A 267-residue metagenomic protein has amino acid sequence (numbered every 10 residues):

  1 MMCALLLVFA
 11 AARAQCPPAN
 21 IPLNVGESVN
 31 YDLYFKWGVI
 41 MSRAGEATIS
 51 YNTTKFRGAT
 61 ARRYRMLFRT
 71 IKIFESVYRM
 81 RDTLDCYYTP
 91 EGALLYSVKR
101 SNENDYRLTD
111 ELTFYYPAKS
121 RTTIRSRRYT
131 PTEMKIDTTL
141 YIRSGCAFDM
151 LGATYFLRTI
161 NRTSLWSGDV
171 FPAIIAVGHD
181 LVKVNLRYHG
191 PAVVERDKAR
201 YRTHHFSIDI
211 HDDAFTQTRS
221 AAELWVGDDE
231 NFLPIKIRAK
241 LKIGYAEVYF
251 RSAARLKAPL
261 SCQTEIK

Functional and structural regions predicted by a protein language model:
M1-V8: Bacterial N-terminal signal peptides
A10-A14: Sec/Tat signal peptide C-region and signal peptidase I cleavage site
Q15-A118, T159-K267: Acidic, serine/threonine-rich low-complexity disordered tracts
Y116-V177: Active-site/ligand-binding surface loops and adjacent short beta/alpha elements that line catalytic pockets across
